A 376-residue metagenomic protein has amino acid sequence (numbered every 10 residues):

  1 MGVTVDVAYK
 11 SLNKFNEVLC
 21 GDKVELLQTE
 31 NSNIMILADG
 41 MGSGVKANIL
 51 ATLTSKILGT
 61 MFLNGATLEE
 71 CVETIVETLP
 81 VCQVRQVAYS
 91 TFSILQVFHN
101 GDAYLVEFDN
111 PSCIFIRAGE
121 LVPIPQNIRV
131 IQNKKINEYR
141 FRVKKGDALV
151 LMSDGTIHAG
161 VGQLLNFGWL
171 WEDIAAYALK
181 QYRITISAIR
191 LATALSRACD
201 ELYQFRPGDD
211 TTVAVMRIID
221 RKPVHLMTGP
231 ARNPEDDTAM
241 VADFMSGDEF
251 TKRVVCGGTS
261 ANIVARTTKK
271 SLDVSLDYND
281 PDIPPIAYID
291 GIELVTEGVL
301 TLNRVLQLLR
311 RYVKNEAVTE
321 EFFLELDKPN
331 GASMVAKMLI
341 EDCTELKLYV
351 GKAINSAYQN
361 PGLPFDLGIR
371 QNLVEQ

Functional and structural regions predicted by a protein language model:
G2-L37: Juxtacatalytic helix/coil linker segments that couple regulatory or sensory modules to the catalytic cores
E17-E30, P123-V161: Acidic loop->beta-strand submotif enriched in PP2C/PPM serine/threonine phosphatases
C20, L50-G119, I136, A188-M216: Catalytic core of PPM/PP2C metal-dependent serine/threonine phosphatase domains
K23-T78, V150, G162-I174: Primarily the active-site beta-strand->alpha-helix module of PP2C/PPM metal-dependent phosphatases, and frequently
E25-L27, N31-A38, F141, T193-R197 (+1 more regions): Short, hydrophobic/aliphatic alpha-helical segments
E30-S43, E107, R142-L165, M216 (+2 more regions): Conserved beta-strand-loop-short alpha-helix elements that form and flank the Mn2+/Mg2+-coordinating active site
H158-A242, K270-Q359, L363-Q376: C-terminal catalytic subdomain
V241-K269: Active-site beta-strand/loop microenvironment that shapes enzyme catalytic pockets
